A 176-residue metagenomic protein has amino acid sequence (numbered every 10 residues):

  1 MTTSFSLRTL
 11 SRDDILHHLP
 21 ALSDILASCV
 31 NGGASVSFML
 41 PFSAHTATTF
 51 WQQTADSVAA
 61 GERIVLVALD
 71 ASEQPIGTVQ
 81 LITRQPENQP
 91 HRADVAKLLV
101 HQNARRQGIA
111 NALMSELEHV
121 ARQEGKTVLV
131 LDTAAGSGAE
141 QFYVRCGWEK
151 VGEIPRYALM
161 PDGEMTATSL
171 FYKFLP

Functional and structural regions predicted by a protein language model:
T2-F5, L10-D14, E149, M160-P176: Terminal substrate-recognition subdomain of acyl/acetyltransferases
R8-S23, A27-K97, H101, M114-E116 (+2 more regions): Acetyl-CoA-dependent GNAT
L98, A134-G136: Short loop/turn motifs enriched for small/polar and acidic residues
H101-N103, Q107: Active-site acidic-Proline motif in GNAT/NAT acetyltransferases
G108, G125, G147: Short glycine-rich hinge loops at helix-strand junctions in the catalytic core of two-component histidine kinases
M114, A121-T133: Conserved GNAT acetyl-CoA-binding A-motif
V128-A134, V144, E149-A167: Conserved catalytic-core motifs of GNAT/GCN5-like acyltransferases
A139: Helix-turn-helix
